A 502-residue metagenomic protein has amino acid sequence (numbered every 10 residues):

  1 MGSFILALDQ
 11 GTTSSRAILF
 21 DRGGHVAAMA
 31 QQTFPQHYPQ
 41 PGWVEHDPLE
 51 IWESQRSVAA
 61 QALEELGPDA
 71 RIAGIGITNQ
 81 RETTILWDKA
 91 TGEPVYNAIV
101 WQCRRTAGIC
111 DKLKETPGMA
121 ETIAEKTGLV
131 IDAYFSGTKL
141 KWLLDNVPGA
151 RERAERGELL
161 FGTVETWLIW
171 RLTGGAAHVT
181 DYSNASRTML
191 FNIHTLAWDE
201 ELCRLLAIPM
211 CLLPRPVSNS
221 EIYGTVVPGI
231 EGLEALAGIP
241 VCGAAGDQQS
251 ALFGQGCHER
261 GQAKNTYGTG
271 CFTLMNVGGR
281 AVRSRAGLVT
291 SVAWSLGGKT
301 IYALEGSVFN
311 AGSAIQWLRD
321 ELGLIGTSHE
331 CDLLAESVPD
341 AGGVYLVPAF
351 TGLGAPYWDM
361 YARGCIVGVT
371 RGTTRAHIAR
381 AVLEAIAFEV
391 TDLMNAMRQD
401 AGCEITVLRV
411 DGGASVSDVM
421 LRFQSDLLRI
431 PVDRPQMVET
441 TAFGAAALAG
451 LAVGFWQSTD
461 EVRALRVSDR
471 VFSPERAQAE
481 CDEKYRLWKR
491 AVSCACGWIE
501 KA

Functional and structural regions predicted by a protein language model:
M1-Y96, G108, E125, E231-G243 (+5 more regions): N-terminal glycine/serine-rich phosphate-binding loop of ATP-dependent small-molecule kinases, especially carbohydrate
I5-L8, D69, A107, K114-H178 (+2 more regions): Active-site core segments that coordinate phosphate-bearing ligands/cofactors across diverse enzyme families
G24, D47, I75, C103 (+3 more regions): Residue-level signal for inorganic ion chemistry
Q32-T33, W101, L288: A generic structural motif
E64-W101, V130-S136, I169-N192, V217 (+1 more regions): Short beta-strand-loop/turn "lid" adjacent to the catalytic site in phosphate-handling enzymes
C211: A conserved beta-strand/loop element that lines the FAD pocket in flavoprotein oxidoreductases
